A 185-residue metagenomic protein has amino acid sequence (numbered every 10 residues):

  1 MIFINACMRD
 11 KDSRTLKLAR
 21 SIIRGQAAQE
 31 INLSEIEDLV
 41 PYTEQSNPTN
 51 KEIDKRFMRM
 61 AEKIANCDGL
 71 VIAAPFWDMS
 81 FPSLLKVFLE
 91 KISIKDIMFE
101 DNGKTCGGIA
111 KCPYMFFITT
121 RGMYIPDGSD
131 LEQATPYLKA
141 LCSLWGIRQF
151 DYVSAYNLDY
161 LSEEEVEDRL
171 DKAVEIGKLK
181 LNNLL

Functional and structural regions predicted by a protein language model:
M1-I97, E175-L185: N-terminal beta1-alpha1-beta2 submodule of the flavodoxin-like/Rossmannoid cofactor-binding fold
N5, I118-T119, V153-S154: Short beta-strands and strand-loop turn motifs
M8-R9, R121-I125, N157-L161: A short, flexible beta-alpha/helix-coil linker loop
I23, G128-L185: Glycine-rich phosphate/pyrophosphate-binding loop and the adjoining helix
A27-Q29, P113-M115, Q149: Residues at the starts of beta-strands that form the adenosine-phosphate
A65, S83, A110, W145-R148: Structured loop/turn residues at beta-strand edges in well-structured enzyme cores
K95-F99, R148-Q149: Short, structured loop/turn "capping" segments at alpha-beta junctions
D101-W145: Short, glycine-/small-residue-rich phosphate/pyrophosphate-handling segment
